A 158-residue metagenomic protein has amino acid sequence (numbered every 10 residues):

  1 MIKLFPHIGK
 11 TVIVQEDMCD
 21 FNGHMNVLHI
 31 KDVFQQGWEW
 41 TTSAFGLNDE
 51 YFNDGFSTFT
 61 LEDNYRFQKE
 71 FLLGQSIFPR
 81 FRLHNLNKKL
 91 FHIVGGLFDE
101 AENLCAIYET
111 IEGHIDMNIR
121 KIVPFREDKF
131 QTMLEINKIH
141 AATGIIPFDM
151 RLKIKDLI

Functional and structural regions predicted by a protein language model:
M1-T60, D116-I158: Hot-dog-fold acyl-thioester-processing enzymes
K3-G9, S76-F78, L90-H92, I107: Intrinsic-disorder/low-complexity, polar/charged segments enriched in Ser/Thr/Lys/Arg/Asp/Glu/Gln
E16, G95-G96, E112: Generic short beta-strand
F34, G95, Y108: Conserved GNAT-family N-acetyltransferase fold
N64, G113-H114: Glycine-rich beta-strand-turn "strand-cap" elements at beta-sheet edges
N64-E100: Hydrophobic beta-sheet segments that form the core/acyl-binding groove of ACP/CoA-dependent acyl-chain-processing
E102-L104: Residue-level signal for glycine
A106-Y108, P124: A structural microfeature
